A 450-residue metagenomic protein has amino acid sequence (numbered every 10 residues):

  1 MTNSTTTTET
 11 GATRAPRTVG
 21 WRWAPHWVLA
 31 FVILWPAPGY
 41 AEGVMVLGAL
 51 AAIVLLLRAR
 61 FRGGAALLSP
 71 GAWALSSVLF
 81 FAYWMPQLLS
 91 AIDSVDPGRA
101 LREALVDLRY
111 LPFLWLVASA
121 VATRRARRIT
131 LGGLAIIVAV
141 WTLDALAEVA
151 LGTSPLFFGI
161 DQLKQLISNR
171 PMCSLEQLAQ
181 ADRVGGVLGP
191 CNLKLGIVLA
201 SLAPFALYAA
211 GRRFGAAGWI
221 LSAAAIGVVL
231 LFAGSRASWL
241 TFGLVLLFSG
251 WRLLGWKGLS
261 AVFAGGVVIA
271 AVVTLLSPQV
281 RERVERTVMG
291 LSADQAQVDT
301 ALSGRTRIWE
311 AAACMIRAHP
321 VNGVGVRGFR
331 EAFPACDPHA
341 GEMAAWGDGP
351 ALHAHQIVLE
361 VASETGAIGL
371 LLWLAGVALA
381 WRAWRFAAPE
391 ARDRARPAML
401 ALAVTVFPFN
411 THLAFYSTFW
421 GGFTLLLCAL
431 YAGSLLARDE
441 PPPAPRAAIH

Functional and structural regions predicted by a protein language model:
M1-R102, S119, R125-I136, I160-Q162 (+2 more regions): Transmembrane signal-anchor hairpin modules in multi-pass inner-membrane enzymes, especially those that act on
N3, W27, F31, A51-A52 (+10 more regions): Alpha-helical transmembrane segments of multi-pass inner-membrane proteins
P38-L47, E103-V106, V187-S201, A362-G366 (+1 more regions): Membrane-interface micro-motifs in multi-pass membrane enzymes
G39-L50, A100-E103, G215-W219, A237-T241 (+2 more regions): Short, aromatic-rich membrane-interface segments at the entry and exit of alpha-helical transmembrane domains
L47-L56, L246, W373-L379, A398-N410 (+1 more regions): Transmembrane alpha-helices of multi-pass inner-membrane enzymes
M85, L143, A147-G152, F232 (+4 more regions): A membrane-periplasm/extracellular boundary helix in multi-pass inner-membrane enzymes that assemble envelope glycans
I136, E364-T405: Hydrophobic transmembrane alpha-helices and their immediate junctions
A296-E310, N322-T365: Long extracytoplasmic/lumenal interhelical loops at the membrane interface of multi-pass membrane proteins
